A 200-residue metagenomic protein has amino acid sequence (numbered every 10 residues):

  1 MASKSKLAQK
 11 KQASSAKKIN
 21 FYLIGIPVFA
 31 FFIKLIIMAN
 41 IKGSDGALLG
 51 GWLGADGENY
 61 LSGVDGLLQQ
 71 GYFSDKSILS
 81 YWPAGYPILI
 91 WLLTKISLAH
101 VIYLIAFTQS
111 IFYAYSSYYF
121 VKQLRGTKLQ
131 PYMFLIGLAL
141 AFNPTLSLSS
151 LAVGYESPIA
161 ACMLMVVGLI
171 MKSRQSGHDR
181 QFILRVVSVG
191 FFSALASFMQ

Functional and structural regions predicted by a protein language model:
M1-I41: Start-transfer (signal-anchor) and selected internal transmembrane alpha helices of multi-pass inner/ER membrane
N20-V28, F134-L138, V187: Hydrophobic alpha-helical transmembrane segments
F32-G57: Helix-to-loop transition at the C-terminal end of transmembrane segments
L35, L92, S157, V189 (+1 more regions): Conserved beta-strand->loop/alpha-helix structural units within folded catalytic cores of enzymes with alpha/beta
D56-Q69, S77-A99: Short hydrophobic/aromatic helix or loop-helix immediately within or flanking a transmembrane segment in polytopic
Y81, L104-F112, L135-I170, L195-M199: Multi-pass, polyprenyl lipid-linked donor-dependent membrane glycosyltransferases
I96-L98, Y118-M133: Transmembrane alpha-helical segments of multipass membrane enzymes and assembly factors that act on membrane-embedded
K128, V166-R185: Membrane-interface transmembrane helices that cradle and orient dolichyl/undecaprenyl
